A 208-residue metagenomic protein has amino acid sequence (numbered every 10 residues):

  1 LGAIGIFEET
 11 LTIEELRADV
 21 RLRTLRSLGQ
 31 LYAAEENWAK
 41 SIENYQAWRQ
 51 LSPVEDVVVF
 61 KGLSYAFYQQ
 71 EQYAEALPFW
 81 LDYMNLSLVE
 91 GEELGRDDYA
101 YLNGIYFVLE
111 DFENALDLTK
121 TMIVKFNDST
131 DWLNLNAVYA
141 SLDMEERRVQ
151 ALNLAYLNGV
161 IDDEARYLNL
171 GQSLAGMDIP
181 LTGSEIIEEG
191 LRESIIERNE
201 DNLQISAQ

Functional and structural regions predicted by a protein language model:
L1-Q208: Alpha-solenoid helical repeat scaffolds
